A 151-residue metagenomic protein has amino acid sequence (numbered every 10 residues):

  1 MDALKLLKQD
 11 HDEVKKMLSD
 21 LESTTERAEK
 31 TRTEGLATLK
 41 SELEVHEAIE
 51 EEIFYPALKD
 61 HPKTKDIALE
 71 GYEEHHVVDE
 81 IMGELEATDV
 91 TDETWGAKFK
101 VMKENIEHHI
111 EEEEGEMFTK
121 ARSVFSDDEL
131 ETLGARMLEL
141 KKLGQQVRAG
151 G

Functional and structural regions predicted by a protein language model:
M1-G151: Small-residue-biased structural context
